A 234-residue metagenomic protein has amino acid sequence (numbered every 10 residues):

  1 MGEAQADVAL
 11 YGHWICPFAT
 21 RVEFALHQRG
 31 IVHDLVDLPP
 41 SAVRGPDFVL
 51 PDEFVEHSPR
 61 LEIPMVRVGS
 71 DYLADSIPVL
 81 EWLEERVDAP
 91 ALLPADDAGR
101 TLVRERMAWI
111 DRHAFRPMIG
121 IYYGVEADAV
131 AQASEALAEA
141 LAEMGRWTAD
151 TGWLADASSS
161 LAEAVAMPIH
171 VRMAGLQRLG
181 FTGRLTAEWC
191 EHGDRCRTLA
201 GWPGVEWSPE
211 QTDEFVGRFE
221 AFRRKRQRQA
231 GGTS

Functional and structural regions predicted by a protein language model:
M1-L141, G145, T151-L154, R223-R226 (+1 more regions): GST-like domain detector, emphasizing the conserved glutathione-binding G-site in the N-terminal thioredoxin-like
I77, D96, Q177, E206-W207: Short, flexible helix/strand-to-coil boundary loops that buttress conserved ligand/catalytic motifs in alpha/beta
E84-D88, D111, A149, I169 (+3 more regions): Hydrophobic/aromatic-lined pockets within catalytic cores
R106-M107, A140-L141, A187-W202: Short, mixed-charge aromatic SLiMs
R146-A157, A200-E206: Surface-exposed helix-capping loop/turn segments at secondary-structure junctions
L154-T182, E188-C190, R195-C196: GST superfamily/GST-like fold recognition
G204-S234: Long, charge-rich low-complexity segments
